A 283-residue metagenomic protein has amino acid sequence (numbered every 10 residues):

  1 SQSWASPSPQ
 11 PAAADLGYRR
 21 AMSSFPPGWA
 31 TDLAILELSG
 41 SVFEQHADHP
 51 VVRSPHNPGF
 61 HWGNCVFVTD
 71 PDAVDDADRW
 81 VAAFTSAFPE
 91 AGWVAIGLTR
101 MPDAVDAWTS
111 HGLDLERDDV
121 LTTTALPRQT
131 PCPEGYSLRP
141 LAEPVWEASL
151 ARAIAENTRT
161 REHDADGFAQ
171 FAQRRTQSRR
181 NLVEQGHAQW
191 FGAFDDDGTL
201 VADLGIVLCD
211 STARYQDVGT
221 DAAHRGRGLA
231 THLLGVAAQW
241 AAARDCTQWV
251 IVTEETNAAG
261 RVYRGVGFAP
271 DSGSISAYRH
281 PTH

Functional and structural regions predicted by a protein language model:
S3-A5, A73-L150, T158, S276-R279: Acyl-donor-binding surface of acyltransferase catalytic domains
D15-A91, R100-V105, G112: N-terminal charged segments
D15-T31, F67, P71-A73, R79 (+4 more regions): Short amphipathic alpha-helix that is part of the acyltransferase structural core
L36-E44, E90-W93, E116-D119, R180-F191 (+1 more regions): A short helix-loop-beta-strand connector motif used in the catalytic cores of GNAT acetyltransferases and, in some
A77-F84, D217-A222, G226-Q239, G265: Conserved acetyl-CoA-binding loop-helix of GNAT-fold acetyltransferases
P89-R100, A241-T253: Conserved GNAT acetyl-CoA-binding A-motif
P102-L115, T231, E255-G273: Conserved active-site alpha-helix within GNAT-family acetyltransferase domains
R179-G219: A conserved beta-strand-loop-helix scaffold within acyl/acetyltransferase catalytic domains
